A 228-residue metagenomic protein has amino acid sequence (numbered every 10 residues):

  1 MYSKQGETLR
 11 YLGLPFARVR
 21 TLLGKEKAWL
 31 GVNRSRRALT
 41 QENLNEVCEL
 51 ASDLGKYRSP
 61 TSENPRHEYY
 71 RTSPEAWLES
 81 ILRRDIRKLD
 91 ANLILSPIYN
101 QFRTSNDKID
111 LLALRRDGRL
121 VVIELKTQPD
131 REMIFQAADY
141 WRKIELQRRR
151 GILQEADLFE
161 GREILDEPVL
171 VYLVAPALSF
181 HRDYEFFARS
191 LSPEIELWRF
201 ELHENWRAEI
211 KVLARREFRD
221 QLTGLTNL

Functional and structural regions predicted by a protein language model:
M1-L228: Charged, terminal alpha-helix-loop-beta segments that serve as non-catalytic nucleic-acid engagement and/or assembly
